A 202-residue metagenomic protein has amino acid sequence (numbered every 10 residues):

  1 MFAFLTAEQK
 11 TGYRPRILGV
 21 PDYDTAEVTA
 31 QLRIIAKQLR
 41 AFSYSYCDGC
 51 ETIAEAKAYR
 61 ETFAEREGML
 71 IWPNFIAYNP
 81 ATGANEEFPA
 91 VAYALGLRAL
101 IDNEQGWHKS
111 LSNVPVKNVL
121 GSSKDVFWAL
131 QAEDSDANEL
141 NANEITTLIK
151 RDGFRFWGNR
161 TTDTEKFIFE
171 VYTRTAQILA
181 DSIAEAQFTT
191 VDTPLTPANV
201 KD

Functional and structural regions predicted by a protein language model:
M1-T62, F154-R155: Small-residue-rich
E55, Y59, F63-D202: Structured, hydrophobic secondary-structure cores that serve as assembly/anchoring elements
